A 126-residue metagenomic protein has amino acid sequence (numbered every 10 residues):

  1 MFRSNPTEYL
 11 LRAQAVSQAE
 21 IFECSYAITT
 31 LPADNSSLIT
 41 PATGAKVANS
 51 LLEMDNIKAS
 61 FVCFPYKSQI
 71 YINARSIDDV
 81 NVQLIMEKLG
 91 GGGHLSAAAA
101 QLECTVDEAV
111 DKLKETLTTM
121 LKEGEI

Functional and structural regions predicted by a protein language model:
M1-I126: Hydrophobic helix-and-loop "lid/oligomerization" segment in the mid-to-C-terminal part of catalytic domains
